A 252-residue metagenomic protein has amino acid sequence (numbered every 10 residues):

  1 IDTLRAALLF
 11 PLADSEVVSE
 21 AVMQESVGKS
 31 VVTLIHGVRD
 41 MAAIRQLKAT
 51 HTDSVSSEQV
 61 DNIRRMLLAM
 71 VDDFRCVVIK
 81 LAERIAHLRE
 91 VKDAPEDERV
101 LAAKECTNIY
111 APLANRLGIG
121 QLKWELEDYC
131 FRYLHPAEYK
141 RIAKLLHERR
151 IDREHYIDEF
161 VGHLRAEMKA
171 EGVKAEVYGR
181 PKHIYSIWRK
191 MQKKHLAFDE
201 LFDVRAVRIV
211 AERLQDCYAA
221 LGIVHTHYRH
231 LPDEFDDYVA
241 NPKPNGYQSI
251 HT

Functional and structural regions predicted by a protein language model:
I1, S15, S26-S30, K169-E171 (+1 more regions): Secondary-structure transition/capping motifs at alpha-helix termini and the adjoining loop/turn into the next element
I1-L9, S30-L34, C76, A103: Alpha-helical scaffolds flanking conserved acidic
I1-V17, S26, A82, L134: Acidic/His-rich, divalent-metal-binding segments that scaffold phosphate/diphosphate chemistry
L4-R5, V32-R39, K123, E127: Short, well-structured alpha-helical segments
F10, I35, E83, I209: Residue-level signature of catalytic and energy-coupling elements of molecular machines, predominantly ATP/GTP-dependent
P11-L12, M23-R45, T107-I119: Histidine- and acidic-residue-rich, metal-dependent catalytic cores
V17-G28, D93-D97: Basic, amphipathic juxtamembrane/active-site segments that coordinate anionic phosphate or diphosphate groups
A43-R65, V71-D72, V77, R84-T252: Nucleic-acid processing machinery
